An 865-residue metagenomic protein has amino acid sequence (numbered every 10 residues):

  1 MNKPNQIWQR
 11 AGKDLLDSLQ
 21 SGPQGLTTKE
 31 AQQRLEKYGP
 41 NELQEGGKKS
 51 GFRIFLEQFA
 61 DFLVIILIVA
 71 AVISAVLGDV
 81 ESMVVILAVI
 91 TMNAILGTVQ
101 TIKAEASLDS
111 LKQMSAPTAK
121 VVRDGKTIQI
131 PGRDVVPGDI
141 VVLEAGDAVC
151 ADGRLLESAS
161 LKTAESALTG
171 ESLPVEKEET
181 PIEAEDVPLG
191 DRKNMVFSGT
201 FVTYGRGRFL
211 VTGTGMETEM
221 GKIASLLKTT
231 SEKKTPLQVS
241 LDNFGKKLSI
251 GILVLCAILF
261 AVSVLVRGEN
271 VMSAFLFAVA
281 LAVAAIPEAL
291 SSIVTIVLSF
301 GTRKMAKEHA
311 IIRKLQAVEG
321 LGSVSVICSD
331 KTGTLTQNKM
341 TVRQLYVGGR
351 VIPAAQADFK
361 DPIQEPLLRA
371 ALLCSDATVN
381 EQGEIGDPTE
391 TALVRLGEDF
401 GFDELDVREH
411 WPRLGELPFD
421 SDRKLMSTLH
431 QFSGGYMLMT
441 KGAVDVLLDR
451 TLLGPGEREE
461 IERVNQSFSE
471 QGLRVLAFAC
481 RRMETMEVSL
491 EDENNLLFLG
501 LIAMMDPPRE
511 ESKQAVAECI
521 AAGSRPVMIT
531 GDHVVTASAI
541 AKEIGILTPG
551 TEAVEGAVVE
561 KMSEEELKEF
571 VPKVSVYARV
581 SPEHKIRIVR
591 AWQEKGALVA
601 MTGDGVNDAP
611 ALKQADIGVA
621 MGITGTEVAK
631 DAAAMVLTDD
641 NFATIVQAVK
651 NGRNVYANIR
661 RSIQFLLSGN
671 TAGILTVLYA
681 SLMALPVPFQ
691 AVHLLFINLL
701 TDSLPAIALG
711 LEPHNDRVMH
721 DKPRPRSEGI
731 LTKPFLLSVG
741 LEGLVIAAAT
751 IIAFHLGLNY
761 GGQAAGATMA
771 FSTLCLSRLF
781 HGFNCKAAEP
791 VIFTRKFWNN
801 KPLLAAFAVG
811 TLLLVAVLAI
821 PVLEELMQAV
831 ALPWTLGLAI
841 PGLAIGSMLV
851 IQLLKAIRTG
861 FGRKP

Functional and structural regions predicted by a protein language model:
M1-H720, I730-L731, L744, F771 (+1 more regions): Conserved cytosolic headpiece of P-type ATPases
S375, G596, V649, R653 (+2 more regions): Alpha-helix capping/termination and helix-coil
S681-Q690, F754-G766: Helix-coil boundary and interhelical linker segments in multi-pass alpha-helical membrane proteins
T701, I746, T768-G782: Generic alpha-helical transmembrane segments
P725-L744, A764-M769: Membrane-water interface at loop-to-transmembrane-helix junctions
